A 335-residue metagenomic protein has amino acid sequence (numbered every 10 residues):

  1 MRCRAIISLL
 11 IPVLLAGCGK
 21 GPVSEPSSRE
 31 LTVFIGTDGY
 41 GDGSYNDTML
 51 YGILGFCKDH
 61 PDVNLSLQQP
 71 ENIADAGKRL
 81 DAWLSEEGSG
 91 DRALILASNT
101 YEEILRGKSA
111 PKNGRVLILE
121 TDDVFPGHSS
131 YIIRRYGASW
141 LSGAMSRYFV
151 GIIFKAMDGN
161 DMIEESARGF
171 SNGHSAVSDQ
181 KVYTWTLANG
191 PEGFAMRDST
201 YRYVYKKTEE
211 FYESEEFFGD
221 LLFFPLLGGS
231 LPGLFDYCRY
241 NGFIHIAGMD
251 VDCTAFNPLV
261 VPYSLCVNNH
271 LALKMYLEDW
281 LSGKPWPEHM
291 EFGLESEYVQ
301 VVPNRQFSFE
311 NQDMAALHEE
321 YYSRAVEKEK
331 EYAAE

Functional and structural regions predicted by a protein language model:
L15-G17: C-terminal motif of bacterial Sec signal peptides marking the signal peptidase cleavage site
G19-G21: Bacterial signal peptide processing site
L31-G52, F56, H60, L67-I73 (+2 more regions): Extracytoplasmic "Venus flytrap"
V33-F34, G88-N99, L119, E216-G228 (+1 more regions): Periplasmic-binding protein-like
I53, A138-L187, P287-E310: An alpha-beta-alpha
S109-R134, V251-P258: Flexible loop/hinge segments that line or gate small-molecule binding clefts
S130-I152, L265-G283: Hydrophobic alpha-helical segments within soluble ligand-binding/sensing domains
M275-E335: Hinge/cleft segment of the Venus flytrap/periplasmic-binding protein
